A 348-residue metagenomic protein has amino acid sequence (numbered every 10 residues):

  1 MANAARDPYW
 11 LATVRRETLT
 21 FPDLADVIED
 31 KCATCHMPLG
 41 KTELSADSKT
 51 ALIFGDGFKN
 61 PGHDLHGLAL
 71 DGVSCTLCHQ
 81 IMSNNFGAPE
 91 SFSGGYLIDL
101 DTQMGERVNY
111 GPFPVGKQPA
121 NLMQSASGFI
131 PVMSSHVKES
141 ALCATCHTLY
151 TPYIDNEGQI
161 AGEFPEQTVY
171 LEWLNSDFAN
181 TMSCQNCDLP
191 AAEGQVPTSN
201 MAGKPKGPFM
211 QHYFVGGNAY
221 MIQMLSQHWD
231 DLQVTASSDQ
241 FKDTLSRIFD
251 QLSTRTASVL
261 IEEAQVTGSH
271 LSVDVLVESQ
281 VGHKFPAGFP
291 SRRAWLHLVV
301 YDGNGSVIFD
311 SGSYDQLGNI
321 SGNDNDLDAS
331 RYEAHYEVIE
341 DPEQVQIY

Functional and structural regions predicted by a protein language model:
A2-G57: Long, well-ordered hydrophobic secondary-structure segments characteristic of membrane-embedded and membrane-proximal
A2-Y9, T13, T50-I347: Primarily the internal scaffold of c-type cytochrome electron-transfer domains, especially repeated/multiheme c-type
